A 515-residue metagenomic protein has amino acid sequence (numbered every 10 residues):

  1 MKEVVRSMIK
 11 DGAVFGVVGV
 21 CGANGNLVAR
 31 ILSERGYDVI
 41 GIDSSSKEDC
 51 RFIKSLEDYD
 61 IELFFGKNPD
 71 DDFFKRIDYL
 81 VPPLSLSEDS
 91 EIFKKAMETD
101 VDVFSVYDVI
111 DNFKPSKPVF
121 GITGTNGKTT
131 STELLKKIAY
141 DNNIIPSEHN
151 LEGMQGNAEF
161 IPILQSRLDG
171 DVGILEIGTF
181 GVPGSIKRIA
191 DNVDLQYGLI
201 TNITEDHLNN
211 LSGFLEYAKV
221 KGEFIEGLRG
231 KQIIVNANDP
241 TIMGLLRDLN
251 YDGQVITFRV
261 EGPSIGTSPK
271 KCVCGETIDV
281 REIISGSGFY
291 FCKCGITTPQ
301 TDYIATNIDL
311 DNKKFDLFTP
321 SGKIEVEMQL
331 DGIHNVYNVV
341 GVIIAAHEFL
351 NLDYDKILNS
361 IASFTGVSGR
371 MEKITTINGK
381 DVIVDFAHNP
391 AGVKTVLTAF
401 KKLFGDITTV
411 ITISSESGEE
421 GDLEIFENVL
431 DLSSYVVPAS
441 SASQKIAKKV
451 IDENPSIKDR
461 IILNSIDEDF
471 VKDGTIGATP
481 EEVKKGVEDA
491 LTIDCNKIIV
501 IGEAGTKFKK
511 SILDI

Functional and structural regions predicted by a protein language model:
M1-E48, D58-L63, R76, L80 (+5 more regions): ATP-dependent carboxylate-amine ligase
V4-V14, N24, A29-R35, P69-K75 (+3 more regions): Phosphate-binding loop of NTP-binding sites
G41, E148, L175, G198-I200 (+5 more regions): Structural beta-sheet core signal
S44-S45, N68, D108-V109, L151 (+4 more regions): Short, ordered loop/turn segments at secondary-structure junctions
S45, S85, G178, I203-T204 (+5 more regions): Anionic group-transfer/hydrolysis microenvironments
F52-L56: N-terminal Rossmann-like dinucleotide/flavin-binding domain of flavoprotein oxidoreductases that bind FAD/FMN
D72-D78, P82, E88-D102, Q196-V382 (+2 more regions): Acidic, Mg2+-coordinating active-site environments of NTP-dependent enzymes
I122-T132, D171-G173, C274-E282, S456-I461 (+2 more regions): A polyampholytic, Gly/Pro-enriched intrinsically disordered region
